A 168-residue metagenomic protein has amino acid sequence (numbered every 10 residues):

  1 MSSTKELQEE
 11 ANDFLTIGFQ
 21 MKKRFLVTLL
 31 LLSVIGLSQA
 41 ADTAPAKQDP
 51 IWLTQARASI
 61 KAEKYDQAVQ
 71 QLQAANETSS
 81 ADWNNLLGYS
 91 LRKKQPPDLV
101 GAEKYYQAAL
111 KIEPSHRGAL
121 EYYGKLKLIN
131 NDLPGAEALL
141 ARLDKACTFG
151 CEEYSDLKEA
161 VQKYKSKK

Functional and structural regions predicted by a protein language model:
A41-P50, E137-K168: Terminal, low-structured helical/coil segments at or just beyond the last alpha-helical repeat
K47-A75: Alpha-helical segment of the N-proximal tetratricopeptide repeat
A62-Q67, Q95-A108, N130-L139: Structural signature of tandem alpha-helical TPR/SEL1-like repeats, specifically the intra-repeat loop/turn
T78, I112, K145-F149: Structural marker of alpha-solenoid helical repeat scaffolds
W83-N85, A119, E153: TPR alpha-solenoid repeat register
L86-L87, Y122, D156-A160: Canonical tetratricopeptide repeat
